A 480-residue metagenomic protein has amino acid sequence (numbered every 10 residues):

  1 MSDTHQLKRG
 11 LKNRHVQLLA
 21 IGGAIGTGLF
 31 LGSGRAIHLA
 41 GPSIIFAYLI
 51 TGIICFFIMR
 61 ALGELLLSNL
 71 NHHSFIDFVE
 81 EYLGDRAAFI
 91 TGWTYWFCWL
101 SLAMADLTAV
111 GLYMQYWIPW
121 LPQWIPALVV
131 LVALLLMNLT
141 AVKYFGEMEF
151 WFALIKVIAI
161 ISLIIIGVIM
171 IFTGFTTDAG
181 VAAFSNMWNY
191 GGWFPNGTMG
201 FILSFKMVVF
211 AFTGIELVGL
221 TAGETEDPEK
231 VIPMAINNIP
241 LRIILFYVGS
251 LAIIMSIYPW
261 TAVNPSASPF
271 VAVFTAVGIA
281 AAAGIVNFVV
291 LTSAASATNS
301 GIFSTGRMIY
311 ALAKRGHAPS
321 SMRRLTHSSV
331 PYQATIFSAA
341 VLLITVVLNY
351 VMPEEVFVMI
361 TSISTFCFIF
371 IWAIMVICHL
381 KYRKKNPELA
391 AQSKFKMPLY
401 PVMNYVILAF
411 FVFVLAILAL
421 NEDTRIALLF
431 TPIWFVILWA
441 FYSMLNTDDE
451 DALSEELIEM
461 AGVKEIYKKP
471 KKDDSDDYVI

Functional and structural regions predicted by a protein language model:
M1-S33, H38-S43, F56-R60, N71-H72 (+4 more regions): Membrane-interface "cap" regions at the ends of multi-pass membrane proteins
M1-T4, I76-Y82, R86, L107-A127 (+5 more regions): Helix-loop-helix connectors at the membrane interface of multi-pass transporters/channels
S2-D3, L7, I44-I45, I118-P122 (+2 more regions): Helix-loop-helix junctions that connect adjacent transmembrane segments in multi-pass membrane transporters
L7-K8, L31-P126, L241-I244, V248-G249 (+1 more regions): Extracellular loop-to-transmembrane helix junctions
N71, T94-A109, F212-T225, Y247 (+4 more regions): Membrane-helix boundary/coupling elements in multi-pass transport proteins
D77-E80, G84, Y116, G191 (+3 more regions): TM-loop-TM module centered on a large, flexible mid-protein loop between adjacent transmembrane helices in multi-pass
G111, I125-A182, F212-T213, I236-P240 (+4 more regions): Membrane-interface loop-to-helix entry segments
S321-V330, W372-D423, Y467: C-terminal membrane-solvent junction of multi-pass transporters and transport-like membrane proteins
